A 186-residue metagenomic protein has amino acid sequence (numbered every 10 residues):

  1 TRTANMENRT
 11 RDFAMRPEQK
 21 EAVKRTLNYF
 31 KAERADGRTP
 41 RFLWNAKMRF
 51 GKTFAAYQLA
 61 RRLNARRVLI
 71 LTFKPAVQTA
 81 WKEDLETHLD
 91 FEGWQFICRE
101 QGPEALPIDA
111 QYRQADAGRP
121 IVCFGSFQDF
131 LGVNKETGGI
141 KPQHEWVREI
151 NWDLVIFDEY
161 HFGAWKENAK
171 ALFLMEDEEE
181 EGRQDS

Functional and structural regions predicted by a protein language model:
R2-M15: Conserved adenine-nucleotide phosphate-binding loops and their immediately adjacent elements
D12-P40: N-terminal pre-P-loop "Q-motif" helix
R34-L59: Walker A/P-loop
A35-T39, D116-R119, E136-D153: Short basic/glycine-enriched coil/helix segment immediately N-terminal to the Walker B
R41-L43, R67-L69, P120-V122, L154: Residue-level preference for the first positions of well-ordered beta-strands
F54-Q58, R62-G93, D129: Conserved Walker A/P-loop ATP-binding site and its immediately adjacent core in helicase/helicase-like ATPase domains
D90-G138: Inter-Walker segment of RecA-like/P-loop motor cores
F127-D129, E145-S186: SF2 helicase catalytic motif II
